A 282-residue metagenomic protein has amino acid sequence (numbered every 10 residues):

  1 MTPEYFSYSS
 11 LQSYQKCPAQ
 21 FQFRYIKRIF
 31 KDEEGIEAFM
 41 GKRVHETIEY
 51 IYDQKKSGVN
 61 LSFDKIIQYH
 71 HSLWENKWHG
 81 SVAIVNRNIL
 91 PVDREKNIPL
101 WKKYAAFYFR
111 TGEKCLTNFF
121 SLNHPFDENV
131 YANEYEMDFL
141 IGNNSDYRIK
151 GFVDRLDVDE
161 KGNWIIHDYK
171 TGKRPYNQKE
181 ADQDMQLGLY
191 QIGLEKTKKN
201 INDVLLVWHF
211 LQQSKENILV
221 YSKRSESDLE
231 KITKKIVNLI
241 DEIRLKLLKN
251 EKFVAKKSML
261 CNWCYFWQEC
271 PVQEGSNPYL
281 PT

Functional and structural regions predicted by a protein language model:
K16-K56, F109, E113, E134: Nuclease catalytic cores
C17, C261-C264, C270: Short cysteine clusters
K31-D32, S276-T282: Short cysteine/histidine-rich metal-coordination sites, predominantly Zn2+-binding motifs
I36, M40, Y108, Q183-Q186 (+1 more regions): Hydrophobic (often cysteine-bearing) scaffold residues that line and stabilize catalytic clefts of nucleotide/cofactor
T47-Y135: A non-catalytic, helix-rich entry segment at domain boundaries
Y131, Y135-K234, N238: Mg2+/Mn2+-dependent nuclease catalytic core
S227-Y265: Polybasic (Lys/Arg-rich)
E269, G275: Short functional micro-motifs and their immediate structural scaffolds
